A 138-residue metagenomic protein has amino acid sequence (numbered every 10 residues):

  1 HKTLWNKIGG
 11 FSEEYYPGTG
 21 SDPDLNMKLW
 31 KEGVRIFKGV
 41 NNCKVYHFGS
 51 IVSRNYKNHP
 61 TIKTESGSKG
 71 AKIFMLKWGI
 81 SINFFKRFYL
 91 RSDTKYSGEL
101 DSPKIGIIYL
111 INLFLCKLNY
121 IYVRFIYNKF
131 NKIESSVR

Functional and structural regions predicted by a protein language model:
T3-G9, E14-K44: A short, conserved alpha-helix in the catalytic core of glycosyltransferases
I36-F37, I51-R138: C-terminal, non-catalytic tails of nucleotide-sugar-dependent glycosyltransferases
F48: Conserved active-site-proximal loop/helix segments of enzymes involved in bacterial cell-wall and related
